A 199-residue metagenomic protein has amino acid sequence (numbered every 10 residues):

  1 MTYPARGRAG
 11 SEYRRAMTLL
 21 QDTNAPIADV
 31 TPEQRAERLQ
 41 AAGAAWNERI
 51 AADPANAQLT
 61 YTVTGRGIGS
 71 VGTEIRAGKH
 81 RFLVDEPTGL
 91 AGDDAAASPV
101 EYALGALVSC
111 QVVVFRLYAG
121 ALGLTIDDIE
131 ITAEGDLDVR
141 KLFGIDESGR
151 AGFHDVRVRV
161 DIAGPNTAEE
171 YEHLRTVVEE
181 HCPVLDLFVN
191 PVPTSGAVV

Functional and structural regions predicted by a protein language model:
M1-A16: N-terminal amphipathic/basic-hydrophobic helices that include classical n-h-c signal peptides and signal-anchor
E12-G105, L117-V199: Extended beta-strand/beta-hairpin segments
